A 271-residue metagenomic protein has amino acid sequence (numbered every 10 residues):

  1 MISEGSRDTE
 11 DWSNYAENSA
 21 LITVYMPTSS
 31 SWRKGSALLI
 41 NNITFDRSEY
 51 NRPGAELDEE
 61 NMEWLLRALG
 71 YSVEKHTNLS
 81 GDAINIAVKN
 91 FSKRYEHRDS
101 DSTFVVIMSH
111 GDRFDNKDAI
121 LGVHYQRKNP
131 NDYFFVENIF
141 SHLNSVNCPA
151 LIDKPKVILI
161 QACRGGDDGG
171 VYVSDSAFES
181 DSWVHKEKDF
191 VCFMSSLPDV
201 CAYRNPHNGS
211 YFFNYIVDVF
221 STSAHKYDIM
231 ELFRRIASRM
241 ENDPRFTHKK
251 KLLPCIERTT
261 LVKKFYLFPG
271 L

Functional and structural regions predicted by a protein language model:
M1-V106, P206, P269-L271: Boundary/activation segment at the start of structured domains
R33-S36, R67-S72, D99-F104, N116-A119 (+3 more regions): Core residues of folded domains in eukaryotic genome-function proteins
A37-I40, M62, L66, Y71 (+7 more regions): Structural signal for hydrophobic/aromatic residues that build the beta-strand cores of folded beta-sheet domains
N42-D46, N78-G81, S109-R113, Y125-K128 (+5 more regions): Conserved beta-strand elements of beta-rich interaction domains across eukaryotes, especially beta-propellers
E49-G54, T77-N78, V88-K89, N116-Y125 (+5 more regions): Short coil/turn segments at secondary-structure boundaries
H110-I152, G170: A short, glycine/acidic-enriched catalytic loop
Q161, G165-K251: Active-site-proximal C-terminal subdomain of hydrolase catalytic domains
K251-L271: C-terminal helix/juxtamembrane-tail motif
